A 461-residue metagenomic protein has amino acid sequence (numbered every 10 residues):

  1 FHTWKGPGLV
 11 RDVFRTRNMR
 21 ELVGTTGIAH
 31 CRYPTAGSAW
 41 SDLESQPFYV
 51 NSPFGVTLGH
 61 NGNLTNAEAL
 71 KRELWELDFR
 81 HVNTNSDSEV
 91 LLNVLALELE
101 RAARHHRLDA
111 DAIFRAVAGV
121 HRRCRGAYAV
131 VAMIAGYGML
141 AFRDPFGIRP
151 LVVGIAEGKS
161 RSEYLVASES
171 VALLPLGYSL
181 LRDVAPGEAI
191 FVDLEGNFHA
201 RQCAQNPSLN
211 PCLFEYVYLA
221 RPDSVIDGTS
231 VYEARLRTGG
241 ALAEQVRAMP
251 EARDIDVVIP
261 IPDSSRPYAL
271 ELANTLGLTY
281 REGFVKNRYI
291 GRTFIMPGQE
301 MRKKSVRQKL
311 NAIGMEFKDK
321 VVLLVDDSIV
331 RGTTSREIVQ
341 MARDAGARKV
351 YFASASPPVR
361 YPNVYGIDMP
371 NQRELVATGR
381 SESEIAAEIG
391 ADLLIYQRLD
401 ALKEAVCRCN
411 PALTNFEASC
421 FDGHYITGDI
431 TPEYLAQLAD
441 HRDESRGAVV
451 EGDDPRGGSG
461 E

Functional and structural regions predicted by a protein language model:
F1-P186, F191-D193, N197-D256, I261 (+2 more regions): Conserved short alpha-helical segments that host acidic/polar catalytic motifs at enzyme active sites
F14, E89-V94, Y280-G291, E388-V406: A conserved beta-strand->alpha-helix junction
T35-A36, N66, M139, I148-P150 (+7 more regions): Flexible loop/turn segments at secondary-structure boundaries
N83, F284, Y351-S354: Short internal beta-strands
G119, V171-A172, L176-L180, G187-E188 (+6 more regions): Phosphate/diphosphate-binding loops
H121, G136-G138, R143, S162-E163 (+3 more regions): PRPP-dependent phosphoribosyltransferase catalytic core
V258-I261, S265-L272, L276, Y280 (+2 more regions): Extended, hydrophobic alpha-helical segments in both membrane/secreted and soluble proteins
T275-V322, T333, R360-P370: Short, glycine/charge-rich flexible loops or terminal/linker lids adjacent to PRPP-binding catalytic cores
